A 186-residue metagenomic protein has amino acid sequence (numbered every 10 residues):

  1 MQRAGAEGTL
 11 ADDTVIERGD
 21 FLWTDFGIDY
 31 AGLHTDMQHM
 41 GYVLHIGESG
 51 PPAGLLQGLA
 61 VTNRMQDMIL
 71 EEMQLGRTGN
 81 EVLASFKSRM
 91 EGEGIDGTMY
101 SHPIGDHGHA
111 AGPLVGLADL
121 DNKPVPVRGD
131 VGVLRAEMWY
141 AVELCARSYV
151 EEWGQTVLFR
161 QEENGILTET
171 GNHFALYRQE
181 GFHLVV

Functional and structural regions predicted by a protein language model:
M1-V186: Active-site neighborhoods and metal-handling regions in enzymes and metal-associated proteins
